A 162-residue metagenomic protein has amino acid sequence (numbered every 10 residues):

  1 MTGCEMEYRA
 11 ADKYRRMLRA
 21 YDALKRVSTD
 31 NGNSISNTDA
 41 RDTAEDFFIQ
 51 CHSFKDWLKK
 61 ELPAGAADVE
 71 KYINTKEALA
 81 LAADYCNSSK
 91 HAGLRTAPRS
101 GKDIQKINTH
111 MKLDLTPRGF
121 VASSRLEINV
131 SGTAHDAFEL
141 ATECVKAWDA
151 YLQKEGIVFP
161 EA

Functional and structural regions predicted by a protein language model:
M1-E45, P63-A162: Acidic, Ser/Thr/Gly/Pro-rich intrinsically disordered interaction regions
D46-Q50: Extended HEAT/HEAT-like alpha-solenoid repeat tracts in very large eukaryotic scaffold/adaptor proteins
